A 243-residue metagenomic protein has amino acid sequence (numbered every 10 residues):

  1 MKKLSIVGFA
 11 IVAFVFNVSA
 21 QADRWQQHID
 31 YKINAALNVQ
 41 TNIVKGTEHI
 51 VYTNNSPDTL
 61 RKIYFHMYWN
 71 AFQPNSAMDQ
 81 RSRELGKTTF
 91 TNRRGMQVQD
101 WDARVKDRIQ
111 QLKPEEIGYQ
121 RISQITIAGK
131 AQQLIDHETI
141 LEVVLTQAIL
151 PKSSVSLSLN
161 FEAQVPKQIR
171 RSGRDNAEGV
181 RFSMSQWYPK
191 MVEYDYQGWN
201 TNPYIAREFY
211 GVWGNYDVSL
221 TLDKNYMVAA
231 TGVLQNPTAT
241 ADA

Functional and structural regions predicted by a protein language model:
M1-D23: Bacterial Sec-dependent N-terminal signal peptides
S19-K45, P74: N-terminal, polar/Ser/Thr-rich
A22, I33-A36, K130-Q133, V144-I149 (+1 more regions): Beta-strand-rich interaction surfaces with strong enrichment in secreted/lumenal proteins
Y52-S56: Asparagine-centered strand-capping/turn motif at beta-strand->loop junctions
W69-D79, Y226-A229, D242: Short aromatic-acidic-glycine turn motif
G95-I127, L134, N160-A243: Extended, low-hydrophobicity, Ser/Thr/Pro/Gly-biased non-transmembrane segments
T139-V143, V155: Short strand-edge motifs at loop-to-beta-strand transitions and within beta-strands of extracellular beta-rich domains
L150-L159: Short Pro-Gly-centered flexible turn/kink motifs
